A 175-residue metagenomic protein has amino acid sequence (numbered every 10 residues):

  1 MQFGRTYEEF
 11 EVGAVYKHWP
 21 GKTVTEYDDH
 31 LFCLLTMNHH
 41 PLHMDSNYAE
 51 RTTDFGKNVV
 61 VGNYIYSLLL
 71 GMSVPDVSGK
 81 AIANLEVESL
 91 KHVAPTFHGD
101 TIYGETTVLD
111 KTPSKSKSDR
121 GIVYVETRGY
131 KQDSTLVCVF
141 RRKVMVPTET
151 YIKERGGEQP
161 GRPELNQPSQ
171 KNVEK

Functional and structural regions predicted by a protein language model:
M1-E86, C138, T148-K175: Hot-dog-fold acyl-thioester-processing enzymes
T23, K115, V144: Residue-level detector of flexible, active-site-proximal loop/helix-junction positions within diverse enzyme catalytic
V24, T96, T112, D133 (+1 more regions): Residues that cap or initiate secondary-structure elements
V87-K131: Hydrophobic beta-sheet segments that form the core/acyl-binding groove of ACP/CoA-dependent acyl-chain-processing
R120-Y130, T135-K153, Q159-G161: Flexible glycine-rich active-site/ligand-binding loops centered on an Asp-His dyad
